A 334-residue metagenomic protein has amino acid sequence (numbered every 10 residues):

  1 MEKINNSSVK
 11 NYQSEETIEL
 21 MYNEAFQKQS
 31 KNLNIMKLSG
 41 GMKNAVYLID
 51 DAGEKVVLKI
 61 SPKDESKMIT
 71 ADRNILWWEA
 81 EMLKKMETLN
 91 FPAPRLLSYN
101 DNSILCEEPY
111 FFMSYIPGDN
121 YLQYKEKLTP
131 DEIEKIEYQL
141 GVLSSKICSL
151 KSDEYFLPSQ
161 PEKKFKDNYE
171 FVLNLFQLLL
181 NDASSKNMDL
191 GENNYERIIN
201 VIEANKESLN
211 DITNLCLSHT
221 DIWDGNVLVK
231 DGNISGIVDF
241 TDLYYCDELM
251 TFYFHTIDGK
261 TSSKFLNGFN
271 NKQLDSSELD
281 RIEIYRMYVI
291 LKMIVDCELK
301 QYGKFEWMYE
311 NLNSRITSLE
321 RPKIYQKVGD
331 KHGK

Functional and structural regions predicted by a protein language model:
M1-N6, P62-S66: A short, surface-exposed helix-loop junction/capping segment
Q13-S30, K127, I133-E134, Y138 (+3 more regions): An alpha-helical support segment within catalytic cores of ATP-dependent transferases
L33-F171, M188: ATP-binding pocket architecture of kinase catalytic cores
G53, E108, T213-L215, N233: Conserved catalytic motifs of the protein kinase core domain
L128-P130, K164, G236, F252-H255 (+1 more regions): Glycine-rich, phosphate-binding/catalytic loops in enzymes
L215-S218, W223-E283: Active-site Asp-x-Gly
Y244, L274, E278, M293-K334: Helical subdomain adjoining the active site within ATP-dependent kinase catalytic cores
E283-I294: Hydrophobic alpha-helical segments that form the core of small-molecule binding pockets and/or dimer interfaces
